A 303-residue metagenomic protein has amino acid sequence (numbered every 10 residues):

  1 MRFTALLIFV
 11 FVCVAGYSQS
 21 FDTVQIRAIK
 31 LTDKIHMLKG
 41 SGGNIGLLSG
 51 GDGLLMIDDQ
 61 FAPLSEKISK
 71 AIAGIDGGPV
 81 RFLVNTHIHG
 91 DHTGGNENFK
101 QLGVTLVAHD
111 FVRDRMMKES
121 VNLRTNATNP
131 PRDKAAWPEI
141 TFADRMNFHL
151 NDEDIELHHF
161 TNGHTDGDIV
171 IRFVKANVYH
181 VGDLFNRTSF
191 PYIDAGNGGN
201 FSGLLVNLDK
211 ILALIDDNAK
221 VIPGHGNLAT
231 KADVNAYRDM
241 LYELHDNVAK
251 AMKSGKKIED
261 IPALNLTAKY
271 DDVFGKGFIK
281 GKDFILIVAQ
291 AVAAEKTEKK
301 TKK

Functional and structural regions predicted by a protein language model:
M1-Q19: Bacterial Sec-dependent N-terminal signal peptides
V14-Q19, A213-I215, L228-K303: Accessory terminal helices/loops
R27-I72, I171-R172, N177-V181: Conserved beta-strand hairpin/beta-sheet module of binuclear metal-dependent hydrolase folds, prominently
K30-L31, R113-F160, T165-D166, V174-K175 (+2 more regions): Metallo-beta-lactamase
K34, L48, D58, I72 (+10 more regions): Divalent metal-coordination and catalytic microenvironments
G42-I45, L54-M56, F61-L64, I88-T93 (+10 more regions): Solvent-exposed loop/turn segments at secondary-structure junctions within structured extracellular/periplasmic domains
G51-D52, P63-V107: Active-site metal-binding motif and surrounding structural segment of the metallo-beta-lactamase
G53-L54, F61-P63, N147, D154 (+3 more regions): Metallo-beta-lactamase
